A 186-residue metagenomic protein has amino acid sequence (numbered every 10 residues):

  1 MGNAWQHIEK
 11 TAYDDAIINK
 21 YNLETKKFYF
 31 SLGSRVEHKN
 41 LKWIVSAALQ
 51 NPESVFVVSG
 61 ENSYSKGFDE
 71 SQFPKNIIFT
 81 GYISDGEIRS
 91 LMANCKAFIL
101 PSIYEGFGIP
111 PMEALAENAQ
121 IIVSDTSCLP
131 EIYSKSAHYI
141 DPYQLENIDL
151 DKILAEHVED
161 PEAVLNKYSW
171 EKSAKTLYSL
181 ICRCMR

Functional and structural regions predicted by a protein language model:
M1-R186: Carbohydrate transferase catalytic cores enriched for Leloir-type hexosyltransferases
